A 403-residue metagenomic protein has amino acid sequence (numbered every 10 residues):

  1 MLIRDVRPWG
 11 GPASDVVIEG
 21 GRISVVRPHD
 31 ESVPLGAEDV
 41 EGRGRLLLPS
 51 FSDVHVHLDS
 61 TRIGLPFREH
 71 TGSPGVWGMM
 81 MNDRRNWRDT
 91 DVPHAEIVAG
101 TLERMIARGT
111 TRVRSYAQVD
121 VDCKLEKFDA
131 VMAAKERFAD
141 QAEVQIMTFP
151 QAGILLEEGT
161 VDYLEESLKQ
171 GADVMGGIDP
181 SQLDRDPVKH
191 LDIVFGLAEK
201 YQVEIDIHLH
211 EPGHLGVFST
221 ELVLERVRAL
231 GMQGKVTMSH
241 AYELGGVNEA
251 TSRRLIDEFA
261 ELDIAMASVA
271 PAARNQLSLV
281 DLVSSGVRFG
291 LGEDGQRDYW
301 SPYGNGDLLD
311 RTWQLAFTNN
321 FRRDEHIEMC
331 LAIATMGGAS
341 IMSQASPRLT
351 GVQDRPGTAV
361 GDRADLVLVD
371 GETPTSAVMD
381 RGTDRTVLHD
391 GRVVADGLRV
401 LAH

Functional and structural regions predicted by a protein language model:
M1-P34, P374: N-terminal metal-binding scaffold of metallo-dependent hydrolase/deaminase domains
M1-R4, S32-V76: Replace "His-x-His-based motif
V6, G21, G44, H55 (+9 more regions): Divalent metal-coordination and catalytic microenvironments
R62-H94, Y201, S219-T237, L255-E258 (+1 more regions): Active-site gating loops and adjacent loop-to-helix segments of metal-dependent hydrolytic enzymes
G64-Y116, D122-R137, D162-K169: Alpha-helical scaffold segments that flank or form the walls of functional sites
T148-E158, K169-L277, R288, R297: Active-site core of metal-dependent hydrolases
E225-V236, V280-G371: His/Asp/Glu-enriched, well-ordered alpha-helical/loop segment that forms or immediately abuts the divalent-metal
P347-H403: C-terminal cap of metal-dependent C-N hydrolases
